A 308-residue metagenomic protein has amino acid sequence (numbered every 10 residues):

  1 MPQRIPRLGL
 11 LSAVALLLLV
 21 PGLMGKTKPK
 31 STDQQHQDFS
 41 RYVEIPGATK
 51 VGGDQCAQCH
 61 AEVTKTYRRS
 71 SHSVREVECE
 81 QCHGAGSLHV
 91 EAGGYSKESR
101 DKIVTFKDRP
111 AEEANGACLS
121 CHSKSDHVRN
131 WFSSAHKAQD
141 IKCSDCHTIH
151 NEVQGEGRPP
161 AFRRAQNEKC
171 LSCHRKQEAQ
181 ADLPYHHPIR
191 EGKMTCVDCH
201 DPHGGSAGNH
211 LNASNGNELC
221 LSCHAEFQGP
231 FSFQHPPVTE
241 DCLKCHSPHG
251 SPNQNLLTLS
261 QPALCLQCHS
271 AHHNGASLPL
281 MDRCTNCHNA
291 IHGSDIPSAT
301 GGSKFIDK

Functional and structural regions predicted by a protein language model:
M1-P2, R109: A general boundary/transition motif marking the beginning of the first structured unit of a protein
P2-A13: Bacterial N-terminal signal peptides that target proteins for export
L11-P21: Bacterial N-terminal signal peptides
P21-K308: Short sequence/structural segments immediately N-terminal
